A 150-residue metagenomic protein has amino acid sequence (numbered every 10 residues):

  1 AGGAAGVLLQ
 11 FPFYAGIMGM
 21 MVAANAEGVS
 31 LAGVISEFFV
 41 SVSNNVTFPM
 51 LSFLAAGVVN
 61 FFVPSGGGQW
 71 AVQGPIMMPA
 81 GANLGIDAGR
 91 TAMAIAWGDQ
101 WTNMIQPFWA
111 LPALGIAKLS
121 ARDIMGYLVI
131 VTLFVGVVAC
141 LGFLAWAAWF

Functional and structural regions predicted by a protein language model:
A1-P12: Helical membrane-embedded segments and adjacent short helical loop/helix-boundary regions of multi-pass membrane
A4, F53-G57, P75-I76, A92-W101 (+1 more regions): Transmembrane helix-bundle signature of multi-pass membrane transporters/permeases
F11-A26, E37-P79, N83-L84: Hydrophobic alpha-helical transmembrane segments of multi-pass integral membrane proteins, predominantly secondary
N45, T91-A92: Juxtamembrane helix-start elements in MFS-like secondary transporters
Q73, M77-A80, T91, W109-A113: Extended, hydrophobic alpha-helical segments in both membrane/secreted and soluble proteins
A88-G89, A121: Alpha-helix N-cap/start motif
D99-F150: Juxtamembrane and boundary regions of transmembrane helices in multi-pass small-molecule transporters and channels
